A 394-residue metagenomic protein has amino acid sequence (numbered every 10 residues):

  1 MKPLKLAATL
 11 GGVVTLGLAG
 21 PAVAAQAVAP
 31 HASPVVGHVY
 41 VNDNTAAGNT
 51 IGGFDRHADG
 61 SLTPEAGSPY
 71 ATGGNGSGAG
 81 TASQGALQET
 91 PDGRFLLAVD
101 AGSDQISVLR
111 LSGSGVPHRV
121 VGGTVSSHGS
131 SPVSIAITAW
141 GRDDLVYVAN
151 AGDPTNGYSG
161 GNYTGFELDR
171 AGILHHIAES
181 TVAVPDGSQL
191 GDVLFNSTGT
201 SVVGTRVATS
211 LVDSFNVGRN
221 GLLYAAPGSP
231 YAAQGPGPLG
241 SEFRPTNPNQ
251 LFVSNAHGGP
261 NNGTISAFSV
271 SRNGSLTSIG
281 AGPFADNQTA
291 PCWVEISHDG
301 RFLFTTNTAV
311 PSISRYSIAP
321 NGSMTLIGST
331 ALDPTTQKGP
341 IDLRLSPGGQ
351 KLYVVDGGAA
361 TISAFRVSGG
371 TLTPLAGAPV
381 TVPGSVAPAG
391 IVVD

Functional and structural regions predicted by a protein language model:
M1-A27: Secretory targeting and sorting signals
P34, T72-D92, S127-D143, P154 (+6 more regions): Beta-rich, blade/repeat-based domains predominating in secreted/periplasmic proteins but also intracellular
N44-A46, R56, A101-G102, L111 (+13 more regions): Short loop/turn segments immediately following the C-termini of beta-strands
G48-G52, Q105-S107, N156-T164, L211-S214 (+3 more regions): Structural motif
F54-L62, L109-P117, G165-L174, S214-L223 (+3 more regions): Short loop/turn segments immediately following beta-strands, especially the blade-tip and inter-blade linker loops
A66-G78, V120-S126, I177-V184, Y224-A232 (+3 more regions): A short beta-strand motif characteristic of beta-propeller blades
G357-D394: Blade-level signature of beta-propeller repeat domains, shared across WD40, Kelch, NHL, RCC1 and BNR/Asp-box propellers
